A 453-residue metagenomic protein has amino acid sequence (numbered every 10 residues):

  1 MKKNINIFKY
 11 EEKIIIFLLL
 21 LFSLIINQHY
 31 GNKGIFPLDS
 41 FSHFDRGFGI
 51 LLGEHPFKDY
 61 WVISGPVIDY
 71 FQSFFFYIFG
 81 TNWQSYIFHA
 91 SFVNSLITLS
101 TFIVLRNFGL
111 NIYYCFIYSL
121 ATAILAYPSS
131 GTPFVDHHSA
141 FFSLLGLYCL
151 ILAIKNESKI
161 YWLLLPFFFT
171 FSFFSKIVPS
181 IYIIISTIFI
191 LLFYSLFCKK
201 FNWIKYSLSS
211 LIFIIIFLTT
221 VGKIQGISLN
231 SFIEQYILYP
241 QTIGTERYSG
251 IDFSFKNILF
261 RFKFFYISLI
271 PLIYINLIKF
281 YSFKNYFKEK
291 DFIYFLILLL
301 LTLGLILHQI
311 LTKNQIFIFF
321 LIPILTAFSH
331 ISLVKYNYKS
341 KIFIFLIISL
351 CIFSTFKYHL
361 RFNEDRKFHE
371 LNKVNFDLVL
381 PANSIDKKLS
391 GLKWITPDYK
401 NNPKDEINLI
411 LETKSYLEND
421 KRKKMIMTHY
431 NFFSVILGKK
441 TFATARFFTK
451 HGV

Functional and structural regions predicted by a protein language model:
Y30-R46, P56-F74, T81-Q84, Q225 (+1 more regions): Extracytoplasmic catalytic/substrate-binding loops of multi-pass membrane glycan-assembly enzymes
I63, E364-D365, K373-T449: Short periplasmic/luminal acceptor-recognition loop of GT-C membrane glycosyltransferases, typified by
L96, T101-I124: Transmembrane-helix signature of polytopic, membrane-embedded enzymes that assemble or transfer cell-envelope glycans
S100, S139-N156, Y161-T170, I188-Y194 (+1 more regions): Specific aromatic-rich, kink-prone transmembrane helix
N107-G109, G146-L163, S172, C198 (+3 more regions): Membrane-interface transmembrane helices that cradle and orient dolichyl/undecaprenyl
G131-S139: Short acidic/glycine- and proline-prone juxtamembrane loop motifs at membrane-interface regions of multi-pass membrane
Y161-P179, I183-I188, L299-I310: Membrane-interface alpha helices of multi-pass inner-membrane proteins
I204-R247, K357: Membrane-lumen/periplasm interface segments of specific transmembrane helices in polyprenyl phosphate-linked
